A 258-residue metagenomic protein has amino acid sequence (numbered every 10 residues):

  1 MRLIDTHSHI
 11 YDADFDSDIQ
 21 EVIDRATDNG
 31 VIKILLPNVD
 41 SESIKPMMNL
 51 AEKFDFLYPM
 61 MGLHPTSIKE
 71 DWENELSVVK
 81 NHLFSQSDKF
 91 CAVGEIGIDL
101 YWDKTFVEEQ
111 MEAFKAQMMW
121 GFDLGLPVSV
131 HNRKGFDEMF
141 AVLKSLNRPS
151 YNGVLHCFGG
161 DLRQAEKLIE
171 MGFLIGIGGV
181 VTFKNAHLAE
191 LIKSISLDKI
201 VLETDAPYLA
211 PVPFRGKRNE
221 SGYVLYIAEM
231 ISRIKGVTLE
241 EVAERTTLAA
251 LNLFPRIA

Functional and structural regions predicted by a protein language model:
M1-A258: Mid-domain alpha/beta scaffold segments of enzyme catalytic cores
